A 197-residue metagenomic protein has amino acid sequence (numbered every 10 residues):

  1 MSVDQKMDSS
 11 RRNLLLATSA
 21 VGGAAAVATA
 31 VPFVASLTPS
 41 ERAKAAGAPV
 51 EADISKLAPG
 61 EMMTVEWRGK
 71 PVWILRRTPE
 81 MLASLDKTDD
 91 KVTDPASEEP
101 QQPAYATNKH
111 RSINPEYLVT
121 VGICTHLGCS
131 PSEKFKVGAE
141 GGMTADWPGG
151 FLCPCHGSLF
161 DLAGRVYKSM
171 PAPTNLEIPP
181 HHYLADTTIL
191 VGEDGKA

Functional and structural regions predicted by a protein language model:
S2-V21: N-terminal secretory signal peptides and thylakoid transit peptides that target proteins across membranes
N13, V27-K70: C-terminal segment of N-terminal export signals and the immediately downstream linker at the start of the mature
T18-A30: Hydrophobic membrane-insertion alpha-helices, especially the h-region of bacterial N-terminal signal peptides
E41, I54-E61, P71, D89 (+3 more regions): Solvent-exposed, flexible loop/coil residues
I54, W67, L75-R76, V121 (+2 more regions): Pocket-edge structural micro-motifs
G60-N108: Extracytoplasmic/periplasmic/luminal assembly and interaction segments in envelope/secretory/respiratory proteins
D90-A197: Rieske [2Fe-2S] iron-sulfur-binding domain
